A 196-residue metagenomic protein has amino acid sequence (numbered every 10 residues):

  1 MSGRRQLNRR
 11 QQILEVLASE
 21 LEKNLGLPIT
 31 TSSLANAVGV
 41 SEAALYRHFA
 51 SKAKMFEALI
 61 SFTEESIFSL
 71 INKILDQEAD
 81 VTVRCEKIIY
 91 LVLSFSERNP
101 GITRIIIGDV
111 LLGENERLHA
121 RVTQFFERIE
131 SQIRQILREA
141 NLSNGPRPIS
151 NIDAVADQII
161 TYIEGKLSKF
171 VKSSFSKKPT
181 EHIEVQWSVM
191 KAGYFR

Functional and structural regions predicted by a protein language model:
M1, S61-K87, E139-N141: Amphipathic alpha-helical linker/stalk segments
M1-A37, K54: Basic, helix-initiating cap at the start of DNA-binding domains
L21-N24, T30-T31, E42, K52 (+3 more regions): Amphipathic alpha-helical segments enriched in hydrophobic/aromatic and basic residues that form the DNA-contacting
G39-F49: Short hydrophobic/aromatic patch on the recognition helix
A58, K73-R98, I152-I159: Hydrophobic alpha-helical connector segments
E65-F68, N72, E116-S143, D153-D157 (+2 more regions): Amphipathic alpha-helical packing segments from all-alpha helical-bundle domains
S94, R98, S131-E139, D157-Y162 (+1 more regions): C-terminal peripheral helix-coil segments that are non-catalytic and often amphipathic
E97-R117, S168: Amphipathic alpha-helical segments used for helix-helix packing
